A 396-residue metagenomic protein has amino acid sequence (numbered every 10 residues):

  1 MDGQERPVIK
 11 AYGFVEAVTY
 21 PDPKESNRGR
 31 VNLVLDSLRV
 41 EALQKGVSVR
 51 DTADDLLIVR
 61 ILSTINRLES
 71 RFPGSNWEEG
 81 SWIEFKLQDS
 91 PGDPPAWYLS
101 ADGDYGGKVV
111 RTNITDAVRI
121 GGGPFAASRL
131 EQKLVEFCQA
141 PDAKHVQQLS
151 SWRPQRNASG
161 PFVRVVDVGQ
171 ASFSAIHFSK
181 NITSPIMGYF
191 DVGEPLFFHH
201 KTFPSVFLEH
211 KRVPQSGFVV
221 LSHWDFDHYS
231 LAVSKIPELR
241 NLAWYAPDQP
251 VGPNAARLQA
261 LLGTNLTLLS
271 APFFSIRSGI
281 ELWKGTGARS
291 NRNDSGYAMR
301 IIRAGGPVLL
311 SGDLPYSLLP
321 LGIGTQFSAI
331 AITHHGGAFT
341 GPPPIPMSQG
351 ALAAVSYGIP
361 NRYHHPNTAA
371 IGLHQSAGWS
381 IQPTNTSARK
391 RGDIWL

Functional and structural regions predicted by a protein language model:
M1-D54, I58-S63, R67-Q215, G263-F339 (+1 more regions): Core dinuclear metal-dependent hydrolase active-site scaffold
S205-V206, S234-K235, P253-T267, H365-A377: Short, aromatic/basic amphipathic alpha-helical patches
K211-V213, K235-R240, I323-Q326, P344-G350 (+1 more regions): Short, conserved loop/helix-junction motifs that constitute active-site signature segments in enzyme catalytic cores
Q215-E238, I332-P344: Di-metal (Zn2+ and/or Mg2+/Mn2+) metal-binding site signature of metallo-dependent hydrolases with the MBL/beta-CASP
S216-V220, R240-V251, L352-G358: Short internal beta-strands
D227-L231, P253-A256, L319-P320, F339-P342 (+1 more regions): Extracytoplasmic/secreted cell-surface and envelope-processing proteins
E281-T286, P346-S348, N361-L396: C-terminal regions of proteins
G312-Y316, F327-N367: Catalytic cores of nucleophile-dependent amide-cleaving enzymes
